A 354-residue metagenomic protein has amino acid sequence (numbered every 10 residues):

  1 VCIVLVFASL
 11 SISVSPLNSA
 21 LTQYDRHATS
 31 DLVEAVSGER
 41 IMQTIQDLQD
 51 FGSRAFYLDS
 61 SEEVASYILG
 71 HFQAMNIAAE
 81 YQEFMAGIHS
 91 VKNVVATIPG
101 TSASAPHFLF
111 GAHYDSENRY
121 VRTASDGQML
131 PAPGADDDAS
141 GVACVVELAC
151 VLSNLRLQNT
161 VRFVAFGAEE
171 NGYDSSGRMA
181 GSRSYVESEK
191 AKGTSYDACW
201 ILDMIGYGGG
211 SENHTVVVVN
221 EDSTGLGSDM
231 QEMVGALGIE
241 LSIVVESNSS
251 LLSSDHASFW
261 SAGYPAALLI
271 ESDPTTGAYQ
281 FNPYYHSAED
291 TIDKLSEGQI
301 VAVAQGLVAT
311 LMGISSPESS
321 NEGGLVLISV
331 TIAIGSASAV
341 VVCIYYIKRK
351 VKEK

Functional and structural regions predicted by a protein language model:
V1-Y24, P317-K354: Secretory targeting signatures
V14-D59, I98-P99: N-terminal hydrophobic or amphipathic helices/low-complexity stretches enriched in small/hydrophobic/Pro/Gly
A28-D31, R40-Q43, D47, D59-N76 (+9 more regions): Extracytoplasmic/secreted proteins, especially bacterial periplasmic and envelope-associated proteins
I41-T44, A74-A79, S104-F108, L157-R162 (+4 more regions): Loop/turn elements at helix/coil->beta-strand transitions in domains of secreted/extracellular proteins
Q43-A103, S242-I243: A non-catalytic alpha/beta surface segment that caps or lines the substrate-entry region of metallo-dependent hydrolase
S53-F56, A78, F84-H89, G100-A103 (+7 more regions): Solvent-exposed loop/turn segments at secondary-structure junctions within structured extracellular/periplasmic domains
M129-G225, D229: Acidic/histidine-rich catalytic neighborhood of metal-dependent amide-processing enzymes
A198, I205-E318: Active-site-adjacent substrate-binding region of metalloamidase/peptidase-like peptide-processing proteins
